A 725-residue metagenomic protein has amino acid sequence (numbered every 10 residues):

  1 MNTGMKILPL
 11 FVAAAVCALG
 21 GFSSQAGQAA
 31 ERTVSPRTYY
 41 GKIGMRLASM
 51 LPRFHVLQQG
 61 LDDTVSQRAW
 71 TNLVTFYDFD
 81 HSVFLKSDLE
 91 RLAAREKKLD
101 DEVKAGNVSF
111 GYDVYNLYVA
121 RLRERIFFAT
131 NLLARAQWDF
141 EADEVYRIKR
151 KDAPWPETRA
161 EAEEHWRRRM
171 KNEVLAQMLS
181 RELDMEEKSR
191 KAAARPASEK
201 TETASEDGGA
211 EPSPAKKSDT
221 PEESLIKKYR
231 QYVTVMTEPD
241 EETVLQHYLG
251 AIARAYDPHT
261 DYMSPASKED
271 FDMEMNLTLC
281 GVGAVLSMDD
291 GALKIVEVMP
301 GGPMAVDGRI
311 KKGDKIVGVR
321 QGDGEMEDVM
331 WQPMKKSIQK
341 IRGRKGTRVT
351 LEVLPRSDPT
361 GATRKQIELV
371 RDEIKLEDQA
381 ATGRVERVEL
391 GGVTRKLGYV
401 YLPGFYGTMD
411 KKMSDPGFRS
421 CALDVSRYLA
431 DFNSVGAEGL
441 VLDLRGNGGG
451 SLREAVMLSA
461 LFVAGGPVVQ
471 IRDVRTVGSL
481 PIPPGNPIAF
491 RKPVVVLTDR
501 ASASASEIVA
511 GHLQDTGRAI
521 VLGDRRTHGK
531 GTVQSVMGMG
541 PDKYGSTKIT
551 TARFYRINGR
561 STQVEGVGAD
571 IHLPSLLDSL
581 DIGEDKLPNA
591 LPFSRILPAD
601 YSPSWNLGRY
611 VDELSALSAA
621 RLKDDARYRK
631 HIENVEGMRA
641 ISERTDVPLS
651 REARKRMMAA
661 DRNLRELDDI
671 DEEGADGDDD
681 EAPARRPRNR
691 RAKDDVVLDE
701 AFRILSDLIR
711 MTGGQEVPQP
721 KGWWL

Functional and structural regions predicted by a protein language model:
M1-F11: Bacterial N-terminal signal peptides that target proteins for export
P9-G21: Bacterial N-terminal signal peptides
G27-E31, S35-P36, S49-D62, T234-T243 (+7 more regions): Cleft-lining beta-strand/loop regions that shape enzyme active-site pockets
Y40-A48, D62-V74, H81, L89 (+25 more regions): Extracytoplasmic/secreted envelope proteins and their assembly/folding machinery, especially bacterial periplasmic
L61-Q67, V74-R150, V233-M288, R348-T350 (+3 more regions): Extended, small/polar residue-biased N-terminal targeting/export presequences and adjacent propeptide/linker tracts
T75-F76, K97, G111, N116 (+6 more regions): PDZ/PDZ-like domain segments forming the peptide/carboxylate-binding groove, activating on the N-terminal beta-strands
E182-P196, A204-E206, S218-K227, R560-K721 (+1 more regions): Conserved functional hotspot residues or short segments at active or partner-binding sites across diverse domains
S502-S504, G545-T562: Metal-dependent DNA phosphodiester-chemistry modules and their immediately adjacent helices/loops in DNA-processing
